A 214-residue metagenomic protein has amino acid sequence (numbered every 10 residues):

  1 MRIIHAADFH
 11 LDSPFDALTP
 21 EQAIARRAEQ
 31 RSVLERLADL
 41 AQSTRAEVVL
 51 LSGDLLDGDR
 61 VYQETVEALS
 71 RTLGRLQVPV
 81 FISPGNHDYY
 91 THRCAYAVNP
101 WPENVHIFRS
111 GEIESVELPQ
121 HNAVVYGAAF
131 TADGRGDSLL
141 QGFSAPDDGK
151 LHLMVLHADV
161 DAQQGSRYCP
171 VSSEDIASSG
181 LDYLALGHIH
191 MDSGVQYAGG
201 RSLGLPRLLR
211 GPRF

Functional and structural regions predicted by a protein language model:
M1-A68, D148: N-terminal active-site segment of His-dependent metallophosphoesterases
V48, D59-R213: His/Asp/Glu-rich metal-coordinating catalytic cores of metallo-dependent phosphodiesterases/hydrolases acting on
